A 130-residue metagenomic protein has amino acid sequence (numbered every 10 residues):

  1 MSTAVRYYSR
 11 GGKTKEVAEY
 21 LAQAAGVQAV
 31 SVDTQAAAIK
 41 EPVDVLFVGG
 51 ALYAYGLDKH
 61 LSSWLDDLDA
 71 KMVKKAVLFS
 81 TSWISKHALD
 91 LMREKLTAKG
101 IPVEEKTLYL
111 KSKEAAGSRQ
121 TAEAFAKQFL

Functional and structural regions predicted by a protein language model:
T3-A4, S9-E16, Y20-V30, K40-L130: FMN-binding flavodoxin-like domain, especially the glycine-rich phosphate-binding loop
V32-A36: Conserved SAM/SAH-binding loop
